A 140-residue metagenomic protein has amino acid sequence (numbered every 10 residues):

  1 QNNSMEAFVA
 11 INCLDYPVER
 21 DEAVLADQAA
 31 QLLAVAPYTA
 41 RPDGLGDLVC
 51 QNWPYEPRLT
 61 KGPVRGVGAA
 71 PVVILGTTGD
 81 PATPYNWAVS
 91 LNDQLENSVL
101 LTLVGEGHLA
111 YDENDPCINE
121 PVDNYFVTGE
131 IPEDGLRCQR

Functional and structural regions predicted by a protein language model:
Q1-V72: Alpha/beta-hydrolase fold active-site neighborhood
C13, D80, L91, V122: Hydrophobic, well-ordered secondary-structure elements that form the walls of internal hydrophobic environments
P71-G79: Conserved strand-to-loop "acid loop" that flanks and positions the catalytic carboxylate
V73-I74, L100-T102: Structural recognition of the beta-strand scaffold that forms the well-ordered cores of secreted hydrolase catalytic
T78-G79, G105-G107: Acidic beta-to-alpha connecting loop that harbors the catalytic carboxylate
P81-N86: Conserved alpha/beta-hydrolase "acid-adjacent" motif
E106-N119: Catalytic histidine-centered segment of alpha/beta-hydrolase-like enzymes
V127-R140: Alpha/beta-hydrolase-fold serine-hydrolase catalytic core, especially in secreted/extracellular enzymes
